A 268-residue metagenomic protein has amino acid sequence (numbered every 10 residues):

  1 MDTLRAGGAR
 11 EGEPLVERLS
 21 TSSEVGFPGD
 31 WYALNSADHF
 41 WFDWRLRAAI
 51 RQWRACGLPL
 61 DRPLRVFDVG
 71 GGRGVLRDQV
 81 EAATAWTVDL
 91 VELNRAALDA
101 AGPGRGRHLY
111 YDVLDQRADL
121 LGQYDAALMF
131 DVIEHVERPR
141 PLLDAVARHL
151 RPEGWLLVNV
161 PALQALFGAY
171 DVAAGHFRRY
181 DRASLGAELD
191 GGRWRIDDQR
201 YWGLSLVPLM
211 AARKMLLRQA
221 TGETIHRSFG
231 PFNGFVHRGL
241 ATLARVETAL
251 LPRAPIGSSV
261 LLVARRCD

Functional and structural regions predicted by a protein language model:
M1-F130, R140-L143, R227-G234, E247 (+2 more regions): Conserved N-terminal segment of class I S-adenosyl-L-methionine
P28-W31, V75-L76, D198-A241, G257-S259: Conserved catalytic loop of SAM-dependent methyltransferase domains
D30-S36, L156-R178, R182-E188: Short, glycine-/aromatic-enriched active-site segment of Class I SAM-dependent methyltransferases
A97, Q164-L166, S205: Feature marks short, surface-exposed loop/turn motifs that line or immediately flank catalytic pockets and channel
D131-H135: A short His-aromatic
V136-R140, V160: A structural helix-start
R140-W155: A short glycine-rich, Lys/Arg-flanked "PGG" loop and its adjoining helix->strand segment in the class I
G186-R200: A SAM-dependent methyltransferase catalytic signature shared across enzymes that methylate proteins
